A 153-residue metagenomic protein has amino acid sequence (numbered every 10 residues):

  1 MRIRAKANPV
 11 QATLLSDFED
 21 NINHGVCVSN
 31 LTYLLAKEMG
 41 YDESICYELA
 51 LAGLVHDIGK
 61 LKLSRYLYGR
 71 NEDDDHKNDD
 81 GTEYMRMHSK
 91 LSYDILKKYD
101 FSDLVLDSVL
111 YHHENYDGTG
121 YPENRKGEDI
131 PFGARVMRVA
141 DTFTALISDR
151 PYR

Functional and structural regions predicted by a protein language model:
R2-R153: Histidine- and acidic-residue-rich, metal-dependent catalytic cores
